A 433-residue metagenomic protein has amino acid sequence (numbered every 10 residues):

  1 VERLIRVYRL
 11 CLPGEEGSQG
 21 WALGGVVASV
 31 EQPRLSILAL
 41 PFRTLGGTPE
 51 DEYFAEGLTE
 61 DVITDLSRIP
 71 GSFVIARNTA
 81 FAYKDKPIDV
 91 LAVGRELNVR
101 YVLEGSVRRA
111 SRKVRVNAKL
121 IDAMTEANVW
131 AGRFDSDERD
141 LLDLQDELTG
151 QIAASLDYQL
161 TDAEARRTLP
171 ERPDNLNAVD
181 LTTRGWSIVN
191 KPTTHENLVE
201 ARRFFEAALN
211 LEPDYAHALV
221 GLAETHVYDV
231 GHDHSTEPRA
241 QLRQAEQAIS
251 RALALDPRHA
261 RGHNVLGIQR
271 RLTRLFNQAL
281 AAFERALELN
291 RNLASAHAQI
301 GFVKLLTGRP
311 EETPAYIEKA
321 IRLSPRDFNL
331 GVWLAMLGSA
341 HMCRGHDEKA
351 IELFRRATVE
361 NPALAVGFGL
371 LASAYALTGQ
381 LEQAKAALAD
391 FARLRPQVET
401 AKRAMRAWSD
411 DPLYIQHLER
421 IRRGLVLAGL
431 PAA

Functional and structural regions predicted by a protein language model:
V1-V26: Cytosolic regulatory/linker segments at or just downstream of nucleotide-handling modules in signal-transduction
G25-L377, R395, A433: Acidic, proline/glycine-rich low-complexity intrinsically disordered segments
Q145, L388, K402-R403: Short, flexible helix/strand-to-coil boundary loops that buttress conserved ligand/catalytic motifs in alpha/beta
G369, A386-A389, E419: A generic structural signal for well-ordered alpha-helical surface patches
A376-E399: TPR/TPR-like (Sel1-like) alpha-helical repeat modules
T400-A433: Terminal, low-structured helical/coil segments at or just beyond the last alpha-helical repeat
